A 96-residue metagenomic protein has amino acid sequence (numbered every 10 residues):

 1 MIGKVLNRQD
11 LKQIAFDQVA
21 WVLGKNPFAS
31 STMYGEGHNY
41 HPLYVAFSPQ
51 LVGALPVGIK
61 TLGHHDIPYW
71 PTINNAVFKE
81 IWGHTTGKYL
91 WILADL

Functional and structural regions predicted by a protein language model:
M1-L96: Aromatic (Trp/Tyr) and acidic
